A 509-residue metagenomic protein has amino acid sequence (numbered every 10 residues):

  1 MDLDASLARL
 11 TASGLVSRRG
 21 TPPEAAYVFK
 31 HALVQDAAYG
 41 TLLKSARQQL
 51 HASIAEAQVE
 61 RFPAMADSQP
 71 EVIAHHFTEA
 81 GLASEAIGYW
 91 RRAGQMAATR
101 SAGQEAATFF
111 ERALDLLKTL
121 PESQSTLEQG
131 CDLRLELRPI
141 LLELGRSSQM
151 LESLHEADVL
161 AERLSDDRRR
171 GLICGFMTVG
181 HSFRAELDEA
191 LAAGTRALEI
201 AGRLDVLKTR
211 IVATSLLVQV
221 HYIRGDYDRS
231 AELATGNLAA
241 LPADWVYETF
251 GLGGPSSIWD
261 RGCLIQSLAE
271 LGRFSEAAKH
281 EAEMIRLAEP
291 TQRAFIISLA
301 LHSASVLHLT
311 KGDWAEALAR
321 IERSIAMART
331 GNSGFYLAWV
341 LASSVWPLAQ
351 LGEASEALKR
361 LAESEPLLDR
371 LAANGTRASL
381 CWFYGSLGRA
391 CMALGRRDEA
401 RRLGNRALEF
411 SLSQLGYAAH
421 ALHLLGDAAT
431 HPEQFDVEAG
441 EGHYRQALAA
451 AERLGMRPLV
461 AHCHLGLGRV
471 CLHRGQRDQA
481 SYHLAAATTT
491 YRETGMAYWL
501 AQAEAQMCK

Functional and structural regions predicted by a protein language model:
M1-T108, R112-L120, C391: Short secondary-structure boundary elements
H51, P70-I73, F77, Y89-W90 (+15 more regions): TPR repeat positional signature
A57, R61, H76-E79, M96 (+16 more regions): Residue position in alpha-helical solenoids
M65-S68, V72, E85, E105 (+14 more regions): Structural signature of alpha-solenoid helical repeat junctions
H75-E79, M96, I140, L160 (+10 more regions): Residue-level signature for tetratricopeptide repeat
A80, R100, L144, L164 (+13 more regions): Structural motif corresponding to the intra-repeat A-B loop/turn of tetratricopeptide repeats
S147, L151, R170-G416: Extended non-membrane alpha-helical scaffolds
Q149, E156-V159, R402, S413-K509: C-terminal non-catalytic interaction modules
